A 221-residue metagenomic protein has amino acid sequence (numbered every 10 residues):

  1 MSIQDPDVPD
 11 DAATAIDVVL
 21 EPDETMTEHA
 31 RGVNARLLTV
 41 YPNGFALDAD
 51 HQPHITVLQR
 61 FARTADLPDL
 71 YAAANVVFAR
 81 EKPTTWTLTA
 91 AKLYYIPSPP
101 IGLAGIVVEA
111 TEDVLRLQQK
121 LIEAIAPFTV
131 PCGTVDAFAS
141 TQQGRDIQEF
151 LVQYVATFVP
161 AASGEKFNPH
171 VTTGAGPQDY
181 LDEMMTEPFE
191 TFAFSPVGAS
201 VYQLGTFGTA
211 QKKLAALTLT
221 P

Functional and structural regions predicted by a protein language model:
S2-P97, T111-S200, T206-P221: Basic, often amphipathic N-terminal segments
S98-G102: Acidic/polar active-site rim loop that often engages polyanionic ligands
G105-A110: Short histidine-centered catalytic/ligand-binding loop motif
